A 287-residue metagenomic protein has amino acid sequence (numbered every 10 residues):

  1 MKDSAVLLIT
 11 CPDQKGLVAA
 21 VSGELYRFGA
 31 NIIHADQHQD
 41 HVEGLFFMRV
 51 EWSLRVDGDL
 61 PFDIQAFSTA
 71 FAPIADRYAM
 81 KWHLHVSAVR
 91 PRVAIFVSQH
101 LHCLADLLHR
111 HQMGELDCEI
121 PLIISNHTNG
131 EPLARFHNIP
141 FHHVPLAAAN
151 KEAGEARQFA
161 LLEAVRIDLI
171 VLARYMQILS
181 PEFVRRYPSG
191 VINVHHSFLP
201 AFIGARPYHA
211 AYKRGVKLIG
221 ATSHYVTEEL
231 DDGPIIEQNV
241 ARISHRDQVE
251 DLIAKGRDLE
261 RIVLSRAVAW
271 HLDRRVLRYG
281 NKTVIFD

Functional and structural regions predicted by a protein language model:
M1-P91: A conserved regulatory-domain signal marking ACT and ACT-like small-molecule sensing domains and adjacent regulatory
V93-H102: Short, glycine-rich nucleotide/cofactor-binding loops
L101-Q112: Histidine-anchored nucleotide/phosphate-binding helix
H111-E119: A short alpha->loop->secondary-structure connector
C118-N129: Short internal beta-strands
H127, N150, G154, V165-D287: Donor/substrate-binding cores of folate-linked one-carbon enzymes
E131-F136, V184-R186: Short loop/helix-cap segments at secondary-structure boundaries that form the rim of catalytic
R135, I139-V165: Adenosine-nucleotide cofactor-binding segment
